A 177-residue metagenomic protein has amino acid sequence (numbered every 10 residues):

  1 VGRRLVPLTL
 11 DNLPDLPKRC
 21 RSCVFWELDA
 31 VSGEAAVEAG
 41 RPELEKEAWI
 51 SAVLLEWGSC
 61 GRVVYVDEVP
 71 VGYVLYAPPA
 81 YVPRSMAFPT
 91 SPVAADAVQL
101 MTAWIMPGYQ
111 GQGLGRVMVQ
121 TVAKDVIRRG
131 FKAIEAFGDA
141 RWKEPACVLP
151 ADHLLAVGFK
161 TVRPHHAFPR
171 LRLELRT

Functional and structural regions predicted by a protein language model:
V1-A35, T177: Conserved N-terminal entry element of GNAT/NAT acetyltransferase domains
L5, D15-R21, R62, Y73-L75 (+5 more regions): Ligand-binding pocket scaffold of soluble enzyme catalytic domains
E27-A30, V37-G61, Y65-D67: Active-site rim helix/loop that mediates acceptor-substrate recognition in acyltransferases
A52, E56, Y65, V69-T102 (+1 more regions): Conserved acyl-donor/pantetheine-binding loop and adjacent beta-alpha core of acyl/acetyltransferases and related
E68, A140-R141, F168: Conserved beta-strand edge residues that scaffold enzyme active sites
T102-I105, G111-I127: Conserved acetyl-CoA-binding loop-helix of GNAT-fold acetyltransferases
V119, V126-P145: Conserved GNAT acetyl-CoA-binding A-motif
A146-A151, L155-G158, V162-T177: C-terminal "cap" of GNAT-fold acetyltransferases
